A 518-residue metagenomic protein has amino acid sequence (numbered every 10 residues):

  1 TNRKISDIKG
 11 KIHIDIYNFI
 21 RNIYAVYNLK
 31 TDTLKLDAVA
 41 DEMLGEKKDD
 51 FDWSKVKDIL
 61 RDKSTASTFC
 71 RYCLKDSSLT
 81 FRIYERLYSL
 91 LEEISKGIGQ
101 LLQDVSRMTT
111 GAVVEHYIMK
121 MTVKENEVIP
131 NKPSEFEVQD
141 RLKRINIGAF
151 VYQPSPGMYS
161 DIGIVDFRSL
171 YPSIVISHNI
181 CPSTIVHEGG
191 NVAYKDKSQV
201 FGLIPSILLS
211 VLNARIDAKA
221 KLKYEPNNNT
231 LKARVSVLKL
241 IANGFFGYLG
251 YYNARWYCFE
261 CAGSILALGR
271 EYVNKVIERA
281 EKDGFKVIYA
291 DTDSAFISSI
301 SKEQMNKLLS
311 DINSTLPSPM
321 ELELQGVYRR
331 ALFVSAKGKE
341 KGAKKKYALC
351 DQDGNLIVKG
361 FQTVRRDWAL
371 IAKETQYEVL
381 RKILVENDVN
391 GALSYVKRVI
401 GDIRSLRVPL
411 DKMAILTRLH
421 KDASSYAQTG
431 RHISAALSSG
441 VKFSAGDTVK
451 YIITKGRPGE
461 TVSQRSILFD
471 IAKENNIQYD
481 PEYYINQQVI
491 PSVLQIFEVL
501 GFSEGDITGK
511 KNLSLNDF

Functional and structural regions predicted by a protein language model:
T1-K9, R21-I23, N131-K132, F136-L249 (+3 more regions): Catalytic nucleotidyl-transfer cores of nucleotide-processing enzymes
T1-S77: Active-site-proximal helix-loop-helix substrate-binding element of RNase H-like nuclease domains
V26-L29, C70-C73, R107-M108, S160-I164 (+10 more regions): Hydrophobic alpha-helical scaffolding
K57-S169, S173-I176, N229-E271, K275-R279 (+7 more regions): Common nucleic-acid-contacting/processivity interface regions adjacent to the catalytic cores of nucleic-acid enzymes
K286-A290, L324: Short beta-strand
S298-F469: C-terminal polymerase-core module
A436-F518: Low-complexity, acidic/Ser/Thr- and charged residue-rich accessory regions of DNA metabolism proteins
